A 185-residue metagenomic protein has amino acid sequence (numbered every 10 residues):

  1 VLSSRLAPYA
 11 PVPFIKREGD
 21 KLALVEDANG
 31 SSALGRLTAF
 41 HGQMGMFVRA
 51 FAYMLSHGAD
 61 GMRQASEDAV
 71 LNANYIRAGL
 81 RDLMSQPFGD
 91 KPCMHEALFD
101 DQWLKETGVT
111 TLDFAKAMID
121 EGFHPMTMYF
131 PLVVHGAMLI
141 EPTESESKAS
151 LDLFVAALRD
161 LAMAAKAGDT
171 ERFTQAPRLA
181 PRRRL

Functional and structural regions predicted by a protein language model:
V1-G19: Active-site PLP attachment segment
L2, A50-M54: Buried hydrophobic packing segments
A10-F14, R49-F51, M138, L153: Short acidic, glycine/serine/threonine-rich loops at helix termini
P11, G19-D20, N29, G42 (+1 more regions): Short capping/connector residues at structural and topological boundaries
G19-D27, F47-R49: Active-site-adjacent bridging/hinge elements
V25-E26, G30-A33, L37, M54-L185: Non-catalytic terminal extensions of PLP-dependent enzymes
T38-R49: PLP-dependent aminotransferase class I/II
